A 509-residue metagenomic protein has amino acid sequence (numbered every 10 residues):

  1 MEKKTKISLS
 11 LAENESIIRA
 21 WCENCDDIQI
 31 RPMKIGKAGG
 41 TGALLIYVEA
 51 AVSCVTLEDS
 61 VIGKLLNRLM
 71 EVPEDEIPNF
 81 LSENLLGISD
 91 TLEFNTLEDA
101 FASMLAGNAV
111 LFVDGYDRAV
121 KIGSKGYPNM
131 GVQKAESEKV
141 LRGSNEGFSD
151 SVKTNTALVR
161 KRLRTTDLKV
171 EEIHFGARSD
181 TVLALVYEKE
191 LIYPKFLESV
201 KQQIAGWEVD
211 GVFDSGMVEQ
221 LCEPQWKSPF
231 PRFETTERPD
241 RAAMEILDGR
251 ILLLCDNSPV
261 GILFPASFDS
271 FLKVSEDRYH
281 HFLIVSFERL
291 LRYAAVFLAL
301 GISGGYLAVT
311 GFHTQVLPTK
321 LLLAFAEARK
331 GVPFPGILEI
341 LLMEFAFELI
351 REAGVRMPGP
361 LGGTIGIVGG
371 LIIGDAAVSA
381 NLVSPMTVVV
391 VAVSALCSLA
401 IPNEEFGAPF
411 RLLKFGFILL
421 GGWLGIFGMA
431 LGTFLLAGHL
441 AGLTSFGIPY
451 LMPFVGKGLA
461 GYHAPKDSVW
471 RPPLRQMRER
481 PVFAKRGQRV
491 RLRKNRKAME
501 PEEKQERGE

Functional and structural regions predicted by a protein language model:
M1-G301, T319, L440-E509: Membrane-embedded alpha-helical signal segments
R118, P128, S137, S144 (+6 more regions): Glycine-rich, flexible loop/turn motifs
V296-V316: Hydrophobic alpha-helical segments embedded in or immediately adjacent to the lipid bilayer of multipass inner-membrane
G305, P318-A324, A328-E509: Generic detector of multi-pass transmembrane helix bundles and their immediately adjacent loops in polytopic membrane
